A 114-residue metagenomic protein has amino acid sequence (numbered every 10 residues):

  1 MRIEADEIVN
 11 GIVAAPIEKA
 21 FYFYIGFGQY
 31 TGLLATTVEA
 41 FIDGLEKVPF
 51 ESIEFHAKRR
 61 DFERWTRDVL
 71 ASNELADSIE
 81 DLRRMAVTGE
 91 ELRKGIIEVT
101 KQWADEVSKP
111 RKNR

Functional and structural regions predicted by a protein language model:
M1-R114: Terminal, compositionally biased segments used for targeting/anchoring and flexible tails
